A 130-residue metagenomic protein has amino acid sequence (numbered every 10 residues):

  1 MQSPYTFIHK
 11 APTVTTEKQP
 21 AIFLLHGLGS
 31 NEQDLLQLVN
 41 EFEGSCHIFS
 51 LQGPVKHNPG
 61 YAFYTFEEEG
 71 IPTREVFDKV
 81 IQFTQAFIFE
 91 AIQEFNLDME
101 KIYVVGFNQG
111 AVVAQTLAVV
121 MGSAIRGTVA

Functional and structural regions predicted by a protein language model:
M1-P4, G29, A124, T128-A130: Short coil-to-helix leader/linker segments, especially the first N-terminal amphipathic alpha-helix with its helix
P4-L97: Serine-hydrolase catalytic machinery in alpha/beta-hydrolase-like enzymes
K101-A130: Primarily recognizes the serine-hydrolase "nucleophile elbow" in alpha/beta-hydrolase and SGNH/GDSL folds
